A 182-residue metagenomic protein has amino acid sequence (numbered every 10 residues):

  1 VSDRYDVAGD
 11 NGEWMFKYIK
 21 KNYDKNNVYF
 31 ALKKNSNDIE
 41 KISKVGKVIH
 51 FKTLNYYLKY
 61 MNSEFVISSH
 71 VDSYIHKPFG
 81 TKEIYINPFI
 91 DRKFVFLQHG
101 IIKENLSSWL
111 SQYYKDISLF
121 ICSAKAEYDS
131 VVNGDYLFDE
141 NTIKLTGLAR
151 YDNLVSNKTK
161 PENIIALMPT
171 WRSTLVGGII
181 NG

Functional and structural regions predicted by a protein language model:
V1-D3, S69-V71, Q98, L148 (+1 more regions): Short loop/turn segments at strand-loop or loop-helix junctions that form parts of catalytic or ligand-binding pockets
V1-I67, Y74: N-terminal pre-catalytic "stem/leader" segment of glycosyltransferase-like enzymes
D6-V7, Y74-I75, I102-E104, R172-L175: Short, acidic Gly/Pro/Ser/Thr-rich loop/turn segments
A8-Y23, A149-G182: Conserved catalytic-core segment of nucleotide-activated headgroup transferases in glycan assembly
G9-E13, I39-S43, K77-G80, L106-S108 (+3 more regions): A short acidic (Asp/Glu
N22-D24, I42-K44, P88-I90, L137-D139 (+1 more regions): Short, structurally constrained coil/turn elements that cap an alpha-helix or connect an alpha-helix to the following
N26, S63, R92, E162-N163: Short coil/turn segments at beta-strand junctions that form active-site/ligand-binding loops
K47-F51, M61, F65-H76, K82-N153: Active-site-proximal region of nucleotide-activated glycan assembly enzymes, centered on histidine/acidic-rich loops
